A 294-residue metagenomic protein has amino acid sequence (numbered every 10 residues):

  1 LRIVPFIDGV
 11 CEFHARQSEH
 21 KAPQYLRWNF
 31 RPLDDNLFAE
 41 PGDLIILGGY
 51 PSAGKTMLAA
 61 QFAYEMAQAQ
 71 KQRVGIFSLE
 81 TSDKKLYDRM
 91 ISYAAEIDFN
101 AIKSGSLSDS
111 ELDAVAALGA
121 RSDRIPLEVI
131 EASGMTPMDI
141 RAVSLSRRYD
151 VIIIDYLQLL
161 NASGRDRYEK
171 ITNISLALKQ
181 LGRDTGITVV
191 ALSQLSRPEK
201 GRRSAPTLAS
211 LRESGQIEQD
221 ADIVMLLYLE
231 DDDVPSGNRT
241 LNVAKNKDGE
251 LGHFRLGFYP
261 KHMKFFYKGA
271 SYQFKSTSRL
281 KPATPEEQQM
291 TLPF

Functional and structural regions predicted by a protein language model:
L1-I97, L292-F294: The Walker A/P-loop phosphate-binding site
F30-D34, E65-R148, A162, F254-L256 (+1 more regions): Cytosolic-facing regulatory segments adjacent to core modules
I45, E128, I152-I154: Hydrophobic positions in the central parallel beta-sheet of the AAA+
S78, I153, L192, D220: Generic enzyme active-site microenvironment
L79-T81, I187, L192-Q194: Conserved H-loop
E96, P137-I152, L176-T185, P198-F294: C-terminal regions of RecA-like/P-loop NTPase motor modules
N100-L107, E128-I130, N161-T172, E199-A209: Flexible beta-alpha connector loops of hexameric P-loop NTPases
D150-A191: Helical hairpin unit composed of two closely spaced alpha helices linked by a short loop
